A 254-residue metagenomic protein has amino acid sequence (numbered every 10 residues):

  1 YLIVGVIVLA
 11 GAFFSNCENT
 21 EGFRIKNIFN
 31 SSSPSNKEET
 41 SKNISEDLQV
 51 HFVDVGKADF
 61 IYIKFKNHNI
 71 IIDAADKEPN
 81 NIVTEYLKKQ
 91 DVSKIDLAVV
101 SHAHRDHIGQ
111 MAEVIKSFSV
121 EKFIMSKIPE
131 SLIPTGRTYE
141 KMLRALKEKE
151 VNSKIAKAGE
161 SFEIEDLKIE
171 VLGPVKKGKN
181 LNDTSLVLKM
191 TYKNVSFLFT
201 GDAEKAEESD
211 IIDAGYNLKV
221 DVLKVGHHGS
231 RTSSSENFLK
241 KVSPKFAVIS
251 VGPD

Functional and structural regions predicted by a protein language model:
Y1-D254: Non-globular, low-confidence helical/coil segments that flank catalytic cores
